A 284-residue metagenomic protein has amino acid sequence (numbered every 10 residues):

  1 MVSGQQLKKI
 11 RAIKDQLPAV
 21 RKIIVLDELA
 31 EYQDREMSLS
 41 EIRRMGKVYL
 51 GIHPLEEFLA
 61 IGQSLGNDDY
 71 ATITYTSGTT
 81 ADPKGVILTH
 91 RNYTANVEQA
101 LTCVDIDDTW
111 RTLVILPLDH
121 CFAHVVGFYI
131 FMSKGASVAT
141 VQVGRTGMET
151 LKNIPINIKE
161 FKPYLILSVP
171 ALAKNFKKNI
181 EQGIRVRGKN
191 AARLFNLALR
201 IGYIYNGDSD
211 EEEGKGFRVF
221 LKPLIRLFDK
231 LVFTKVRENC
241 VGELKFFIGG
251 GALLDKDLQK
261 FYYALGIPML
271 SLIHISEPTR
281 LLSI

Functional and structural regions predicted by a protein language model:
M1-A12, G85-I87, S137-R145, L270: Short beta-strand->loop structural element characteristic of the AMP-binding/adenylate-forming
M1-M45: Structural core segment of the AMP-binding/adenylate-forming
G4-A19, A173-K189, E213, K230-G242 (+2 more regions): Adenylate-forming
R43-Y75, D82, D105-R111: Conserved pre-ATP/AMP-binding loop-to-beta segment of ANL
T94-R111, L118-F233, P268: Conserved AMP-binding/adenylation subdomain of ANL enzymes
L116-C121, G251-L253: Conserved AMP-binding
I273, P278-I284: Single conserved hydrophobic/aromatic residue that forms the stacking wall/gate of nucleotide- or nucleobase-binding
